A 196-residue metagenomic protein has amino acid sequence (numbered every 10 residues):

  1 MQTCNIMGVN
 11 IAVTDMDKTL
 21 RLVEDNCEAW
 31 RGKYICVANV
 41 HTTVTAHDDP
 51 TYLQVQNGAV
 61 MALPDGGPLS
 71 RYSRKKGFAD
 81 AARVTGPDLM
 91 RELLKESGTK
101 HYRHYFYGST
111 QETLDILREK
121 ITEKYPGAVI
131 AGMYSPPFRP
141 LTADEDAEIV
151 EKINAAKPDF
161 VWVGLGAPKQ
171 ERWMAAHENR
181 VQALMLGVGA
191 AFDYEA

Functional and structural regions predicted by a protein language model:
M1-D88: N-terminal nucleotide/polyanion-binding subdomain common to many enzyme families
L20, L114-D115, K169-M174: Short, well-ordered alpha-helical microsegments
G32, Y102, V181-A183: A short helix->loop->beta-strand "cap" motif at the edges of active sites that frequently abuts
Q54-G58, E171-A191: A short, gly/pro- and small-residue-rich
L69-R71, K169, A191-E195: Short gly/pro/ser/thr-enriched loop/turn and capping motifs at secondary-structure boundaries
S70-A156: Conserved beta-alpha
S135-L141, A183-A196: Short, flexible loop segments at boundaries between secondary-structure elements
D144-Q182: A contiguous pocket-lining binding segment that forms or flanks enzyme active sites
